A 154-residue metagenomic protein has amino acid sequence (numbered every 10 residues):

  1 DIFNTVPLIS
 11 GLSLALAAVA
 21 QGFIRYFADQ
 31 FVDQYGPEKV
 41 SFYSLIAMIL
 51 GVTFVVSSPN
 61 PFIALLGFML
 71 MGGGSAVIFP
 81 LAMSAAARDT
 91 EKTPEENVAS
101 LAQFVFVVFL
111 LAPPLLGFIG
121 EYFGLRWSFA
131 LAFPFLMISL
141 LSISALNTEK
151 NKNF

Functional and structural regions predicted by a protein language model:
P7-A15, A99: Small-residue hotspots at the loop-to-helix junctions and early N-terminal turns of transmembrane alpha-helices
A18-Y26, F109-L110: Residue-level signature of mid-helix packing/kink "hotspots" within the transmembrane helices of 12-pass Major
I24-G36, G120-E121: Helix-to-loop junctions at the C-terminal end of transmembrane segments in multipass secondary transporters
K39-F54, F133: Structural signature of the two symmetry-related core transmembrane helices
G51, F62-L70: Paired small-residue
V77-T90: Intracellular juxtamembrane helix-capping segments at the cytosolic ends of symmetry-related transmembrane helices
E91-L125: A late C-terminal transmembrane helix in Major Facilitator Superfamily
W127-A145: Symmetry-related core transmembrane helices of the 12-TM Major Facilitator Superfamily/SLC fold
